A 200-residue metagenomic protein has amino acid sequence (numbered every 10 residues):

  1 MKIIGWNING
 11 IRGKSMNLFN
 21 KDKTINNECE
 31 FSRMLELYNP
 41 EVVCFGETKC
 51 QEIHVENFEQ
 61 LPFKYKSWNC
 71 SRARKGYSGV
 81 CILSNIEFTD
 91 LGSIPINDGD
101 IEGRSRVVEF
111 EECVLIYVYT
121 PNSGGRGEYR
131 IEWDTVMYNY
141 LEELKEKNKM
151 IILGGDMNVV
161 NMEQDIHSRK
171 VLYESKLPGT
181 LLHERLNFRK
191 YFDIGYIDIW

Functional and structural regions predicted by a protein language model:
M1-Q60, R74-S78: N-terminal, active-site-proximal structural segment of metallo-dependent hydrolase catalytic domains
I3-I8, M34-I53, L115, L141-D165 (+1 more regions): Active-site beta-strand/loop signature of hydrolases that rely on acidic residues for catalysis
R12-K14, Q51-H54, K75-G76, S123-R126 (+1 more regions): Short catalytic/ligand-binding loop motif for oxyanion handling, primarily in non-cytosolic enzymes, centered on
N17-L18, K23-E30, D100, Y129-M137 (+1 more regions): Soluble or luminal CAZymes and related metallo-dependent hydrolases
N20-K23, E59-F63, E132-W133, R169-L172: Glycine-rich, phosphate-binding/catalytic loops in enzymes
T48-S123: Structured beta-strand-rich core segments of catalytic domains in phosphoester-bond hydrolases
I96, Y119-D134, Y138, L172-K176: Surface-exposed cleft-lining segments at the edges of enzyme active sites
V136-W200: Metal-dependent phosphoesterases centered on the DNase I-like endonuclease/exonuclease/phosphatase
